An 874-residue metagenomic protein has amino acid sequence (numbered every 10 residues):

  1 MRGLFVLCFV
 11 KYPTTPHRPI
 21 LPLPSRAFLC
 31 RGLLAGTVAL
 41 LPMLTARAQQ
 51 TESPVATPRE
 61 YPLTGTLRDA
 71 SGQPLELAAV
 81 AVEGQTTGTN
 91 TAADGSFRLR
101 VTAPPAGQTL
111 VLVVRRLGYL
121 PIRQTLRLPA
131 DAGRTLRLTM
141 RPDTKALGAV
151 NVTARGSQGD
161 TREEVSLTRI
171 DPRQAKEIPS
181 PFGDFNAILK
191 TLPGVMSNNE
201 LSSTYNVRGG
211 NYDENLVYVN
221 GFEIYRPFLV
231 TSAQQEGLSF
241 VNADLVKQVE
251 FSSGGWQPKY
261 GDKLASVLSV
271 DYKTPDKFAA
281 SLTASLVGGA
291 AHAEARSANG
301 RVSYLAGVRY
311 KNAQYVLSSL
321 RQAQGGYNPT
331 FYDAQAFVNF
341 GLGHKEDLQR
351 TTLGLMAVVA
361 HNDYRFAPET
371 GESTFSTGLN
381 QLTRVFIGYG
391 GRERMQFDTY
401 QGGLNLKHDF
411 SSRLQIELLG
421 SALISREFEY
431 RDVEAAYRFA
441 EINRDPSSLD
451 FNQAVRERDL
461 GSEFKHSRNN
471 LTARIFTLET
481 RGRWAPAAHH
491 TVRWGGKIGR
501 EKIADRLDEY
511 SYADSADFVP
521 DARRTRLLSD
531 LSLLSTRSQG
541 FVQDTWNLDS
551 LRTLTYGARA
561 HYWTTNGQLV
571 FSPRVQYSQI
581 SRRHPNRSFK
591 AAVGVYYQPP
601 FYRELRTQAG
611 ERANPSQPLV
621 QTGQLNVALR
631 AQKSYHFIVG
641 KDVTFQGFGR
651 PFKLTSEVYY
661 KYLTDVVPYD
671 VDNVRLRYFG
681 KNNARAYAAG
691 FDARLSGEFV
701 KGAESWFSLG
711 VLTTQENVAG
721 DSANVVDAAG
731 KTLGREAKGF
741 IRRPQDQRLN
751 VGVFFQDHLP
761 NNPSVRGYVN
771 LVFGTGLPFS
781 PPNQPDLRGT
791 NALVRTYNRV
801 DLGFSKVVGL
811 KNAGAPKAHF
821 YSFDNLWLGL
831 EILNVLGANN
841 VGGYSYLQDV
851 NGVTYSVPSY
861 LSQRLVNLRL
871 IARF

Functional and structural regions predicted by a protein language model:
Q50-E60, T64-E83, V113-L120, P129-P179 (+4 more regions): Short, acidic, small-residue-rich periplasmic hinge/interaction motif at the N-terminus of Gram-negative outer-membrane
F97-R100, E223-F251: Short acidic/polar hinge/loop motifs at secondary-structure boundaries that mediate gating or recognition
R100, G183-E223: Extracytoplasmic beta-strand/coil segments of soluble accessory domains associated with Gram-negative outer-membrane
L136-L138, S239-A279: A beta-strand signature from Gram-negative outer-membrane beta-barrel systems, especially the internal plug domain
V287-Y310, A323-P368, E393-L418, A422 (+1 more regions): Transmembrane beta-barrel wall of Gram-negative outer-membrane proteins
E417-S421, V627-K681, Y687, L828 (+1 more regions): Membrane-embedded beta-barrel scaffold of Gram-negative outer-membrane proteins
N547, Y659-Y662, F679-P781: Gram-negative outer-membrane beta-barrel transporters
V772-P782, K806-F874: C-terminal beta-signal and adjacent terminal beta-strands/loops of Gram-negative outer-membrane beta-barrel proteins
